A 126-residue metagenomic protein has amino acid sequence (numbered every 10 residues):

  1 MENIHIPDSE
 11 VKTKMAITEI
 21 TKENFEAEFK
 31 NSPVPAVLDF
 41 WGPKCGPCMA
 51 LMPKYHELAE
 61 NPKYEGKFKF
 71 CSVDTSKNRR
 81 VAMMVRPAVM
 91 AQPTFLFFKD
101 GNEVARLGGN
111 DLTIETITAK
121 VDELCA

Functional and structural regions predicted by a protein language model:
E2-A36, I114-A126: N-terminal leader/targeting and pre-domain segments
T13, G66-K69, A91: Residue-level signal for beta-strand positions within conserved beta-sheet cores that form or flank
T18-T21, F40, M52-R80: Thiol-based oxidoreductase modules, predominantly thioredoxin-like and allied folds used for disulfide exchange
K22, G42, D100: ATP/adenylate-binding site constellation spanning eukaryotic-like Ser/Thr protein kinases, ABC-transporter
A27-E60: Local sequence-structure signature of Cys/Sec-based thiol-disulfide redox active-site neighborhoods
V37-L38, Y55, F70, F95-F97 (+1 more regions): Structural signal for hydrophobic/aromatic residues that build the beta-strand cores of folded beta-sheet domains
V81-Q92: Structural alpha/beta surface segment adjacent to cysteine/selenocysteine redox centers across thiol/disulfide enzymes
A91, F97-A126: Non-catalytic, surface beta->alpha helical segment in thiol-disulfide oxidoreductase systems
